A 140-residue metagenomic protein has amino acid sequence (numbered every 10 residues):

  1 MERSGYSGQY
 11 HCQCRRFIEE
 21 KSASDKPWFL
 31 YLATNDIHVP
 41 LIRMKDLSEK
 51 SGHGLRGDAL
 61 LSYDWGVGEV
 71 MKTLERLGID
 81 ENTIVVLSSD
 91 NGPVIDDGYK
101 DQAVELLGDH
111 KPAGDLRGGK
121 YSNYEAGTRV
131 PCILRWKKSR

Functional and structural regions predicted by a protein language model:
M1-G8, E49-S62: The substrate-binding groove and active-site-proximal loops of carbohydrate-active enzymes, especially glycoside
E2, F17-K21, K50, V70-L77 (+1 more regions): Structured segments of extracytoplasmic/periplasmic soluble domains in secreted or envelope-associated proteins
E2-I18, C132-R140: Low-complexity basic/metal-binding stretches
H11, R15, L60, D64 (+2 more regions): Extracytoplasmic/secreted envelope proteins and their assembly/folding machinery, especially bacterial periplasmic
C14-D58, V94-D96, K100-A103: Active-site His/acidic residue clusters
P27, Y63-K100: Metal-dependent active-site segment of extracytoplasmic phospho-/sulfohydrolases and closely related
W28-A33, L61, I84-S88, D115 (+1 more regions): Structural recognition of the beta-strand scaffold that forms the well-ordered cores of secreted hydrolase catalytic
G68-L77, E105-R140: Substrate-binding rim/cap in mid-to-C-terminal beta-strand-loop elements of soluble/periplasmic
